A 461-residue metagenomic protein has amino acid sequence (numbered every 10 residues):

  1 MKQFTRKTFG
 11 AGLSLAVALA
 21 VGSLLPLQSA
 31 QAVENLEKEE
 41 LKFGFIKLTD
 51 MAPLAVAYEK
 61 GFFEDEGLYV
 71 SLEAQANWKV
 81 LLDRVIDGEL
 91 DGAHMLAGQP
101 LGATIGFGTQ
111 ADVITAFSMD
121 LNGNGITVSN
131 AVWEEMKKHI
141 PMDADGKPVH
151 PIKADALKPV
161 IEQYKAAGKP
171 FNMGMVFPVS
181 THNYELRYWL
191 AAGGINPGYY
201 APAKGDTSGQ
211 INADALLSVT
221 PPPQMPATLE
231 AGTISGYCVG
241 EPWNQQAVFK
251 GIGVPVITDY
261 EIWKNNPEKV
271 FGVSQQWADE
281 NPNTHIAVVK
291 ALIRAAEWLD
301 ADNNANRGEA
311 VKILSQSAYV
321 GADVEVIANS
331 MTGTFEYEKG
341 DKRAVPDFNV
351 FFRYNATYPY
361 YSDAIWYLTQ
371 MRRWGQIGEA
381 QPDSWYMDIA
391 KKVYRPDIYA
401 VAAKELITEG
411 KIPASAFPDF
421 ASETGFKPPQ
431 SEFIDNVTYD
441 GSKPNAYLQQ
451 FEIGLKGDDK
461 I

Functional and structural regions predicted by a protein language model:
M1-F4, A16-L19: N-terminal secretory signal peptides
T5-G10: N-terminal export leaders
A18-S29: C-terminal segment of classical bacterial N-terminal signal peptides
V33-N212, L216-S218, E230-A231, S235-N265 (+1 more regions): Short, glycine-/small- and polar/acidic-enriched structural segments that line small-molecule recognition paths
I126-T127, V270-V273, W277-A278: Short glycine- and hydrophobic/aromatic-rich loop-to-beta-strand nucleating segment in the catalytic cores
D279-I398: Secondary-structure end/capping motifs
I365-I461: Conserved C-terminal helix/tail region of periplasmic/extracytoplasmic solute-binding proteins
